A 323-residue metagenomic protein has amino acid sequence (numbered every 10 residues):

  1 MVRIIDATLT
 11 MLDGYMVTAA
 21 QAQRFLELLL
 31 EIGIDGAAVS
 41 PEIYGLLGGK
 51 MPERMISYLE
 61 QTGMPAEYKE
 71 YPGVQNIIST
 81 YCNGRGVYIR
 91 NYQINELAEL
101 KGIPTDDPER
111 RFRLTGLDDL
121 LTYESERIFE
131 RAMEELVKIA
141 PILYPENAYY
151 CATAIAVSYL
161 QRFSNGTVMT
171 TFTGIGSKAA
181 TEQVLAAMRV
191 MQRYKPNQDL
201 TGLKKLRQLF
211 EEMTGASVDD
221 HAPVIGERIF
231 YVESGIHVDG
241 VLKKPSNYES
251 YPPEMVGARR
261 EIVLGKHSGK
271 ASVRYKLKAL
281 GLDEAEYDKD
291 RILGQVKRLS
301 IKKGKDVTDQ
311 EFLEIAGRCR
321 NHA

Functional and structural regions predicted by a protein language model:
M1-A38, L46-K50: Conserved N-terminal beta1-alpha1 strand-loop-helix module at the mouth
M1-V17, I89-Y92, R131-M133, V137-A140: N-terminal small/glycine-rich loop or linker at the start of catalytic domains across soluble metabolic enzymes
R3-I4, T8-T10, E27-L30, L200-A323: A mid-to-C-terminal "edge-of-domain" accessory segment
T18-L28, L97-T105, C151-V157: Short, acidic/polar
E31-I34, D107-E109, S164-N165: A structural motif
G36, S40-Y123: Active-site beta->alpha loop and helix N-cap motifs at the rims of alpha/beta catalytic domains
I56-Y58, G166-M169, I292: Short hydrophobic/aromatic-enriched beta-strand-loop microsegments
L117-L242, S246-N247: Catalytic alpha/beta core domains of metabolic enzymes, predominantly
